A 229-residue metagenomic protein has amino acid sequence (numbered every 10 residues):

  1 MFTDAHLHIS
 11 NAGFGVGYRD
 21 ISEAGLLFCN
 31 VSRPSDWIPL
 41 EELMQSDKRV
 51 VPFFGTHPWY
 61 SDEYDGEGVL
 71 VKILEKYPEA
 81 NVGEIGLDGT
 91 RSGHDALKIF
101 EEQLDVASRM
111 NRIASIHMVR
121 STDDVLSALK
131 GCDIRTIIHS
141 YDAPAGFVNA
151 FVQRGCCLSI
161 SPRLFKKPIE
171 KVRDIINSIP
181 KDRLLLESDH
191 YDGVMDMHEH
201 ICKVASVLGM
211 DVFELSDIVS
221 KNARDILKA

Functional and structural regions predicted by a protein language model:
M1-A229: Mid-domain alpha/beta scaffold segments of enzyme catalytic cores
